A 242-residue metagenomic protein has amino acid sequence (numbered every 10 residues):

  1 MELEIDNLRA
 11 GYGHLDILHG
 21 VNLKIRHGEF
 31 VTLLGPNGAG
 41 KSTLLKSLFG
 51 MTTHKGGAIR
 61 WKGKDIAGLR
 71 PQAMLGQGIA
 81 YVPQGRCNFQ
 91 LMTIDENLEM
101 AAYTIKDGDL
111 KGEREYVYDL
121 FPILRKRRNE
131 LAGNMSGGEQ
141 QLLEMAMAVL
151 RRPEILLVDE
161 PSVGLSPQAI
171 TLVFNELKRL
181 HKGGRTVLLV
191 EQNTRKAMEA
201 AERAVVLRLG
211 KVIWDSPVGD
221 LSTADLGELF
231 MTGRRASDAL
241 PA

Functional and structural regions predicted by a protein language model:
G13, T53, I94-G112, L120-P122 (+2 more regions): ABC-type ATPase nucleotide-binding domains, specifically the catalytic core motifs of the NBD
L34-P36: The feature captures the beta-strand-to-loop junction immediately N-terminal to the Walker
F49: Helix-to-loop junction immediately C-terminal to a conserved catalytic motif
G57-I66, Q77, L110-Y116: Conserved ABC transporter NBD signature motif
A148-V149: ABC ATPase C-loop
R152: Conserved catalytic motifs of ABC-family nucleotide-binding domains
L156-E160: Catalytic Walker B motif of ABC-type/P-loop ATPase nucleotide-binding domains
